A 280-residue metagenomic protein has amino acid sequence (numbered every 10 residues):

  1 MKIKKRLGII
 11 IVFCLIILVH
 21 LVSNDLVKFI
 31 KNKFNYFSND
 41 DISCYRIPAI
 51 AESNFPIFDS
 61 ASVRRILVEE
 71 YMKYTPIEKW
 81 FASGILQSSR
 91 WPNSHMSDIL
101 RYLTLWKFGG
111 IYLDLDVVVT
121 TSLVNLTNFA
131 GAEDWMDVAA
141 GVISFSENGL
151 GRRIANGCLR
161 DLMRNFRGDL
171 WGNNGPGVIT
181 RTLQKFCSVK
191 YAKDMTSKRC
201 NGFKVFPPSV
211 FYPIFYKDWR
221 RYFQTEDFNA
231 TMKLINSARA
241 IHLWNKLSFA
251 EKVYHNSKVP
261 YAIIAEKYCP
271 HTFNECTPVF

Functional and structural regions predicted by a protein language model:
M1-S97, L113-F280: Glycosyltransferase-associated regions of secretory-pathway enzymes, highlighting luminal stem/catalytic domains
I99-F108: Small-residue hinge/turn detector
